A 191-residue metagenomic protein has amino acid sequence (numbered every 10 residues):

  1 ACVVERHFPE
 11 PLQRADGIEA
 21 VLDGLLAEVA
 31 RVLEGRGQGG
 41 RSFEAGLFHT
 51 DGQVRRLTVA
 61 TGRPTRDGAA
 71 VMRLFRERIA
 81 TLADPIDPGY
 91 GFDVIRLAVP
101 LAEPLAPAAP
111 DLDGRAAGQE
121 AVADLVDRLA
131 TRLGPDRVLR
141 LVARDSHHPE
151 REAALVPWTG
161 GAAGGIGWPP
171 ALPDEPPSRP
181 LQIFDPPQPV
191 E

Functional and structural regions predicted by a protein language model:
A1-E191: Non-catalytic peripheral regions of nucleotide-handling enzymes
